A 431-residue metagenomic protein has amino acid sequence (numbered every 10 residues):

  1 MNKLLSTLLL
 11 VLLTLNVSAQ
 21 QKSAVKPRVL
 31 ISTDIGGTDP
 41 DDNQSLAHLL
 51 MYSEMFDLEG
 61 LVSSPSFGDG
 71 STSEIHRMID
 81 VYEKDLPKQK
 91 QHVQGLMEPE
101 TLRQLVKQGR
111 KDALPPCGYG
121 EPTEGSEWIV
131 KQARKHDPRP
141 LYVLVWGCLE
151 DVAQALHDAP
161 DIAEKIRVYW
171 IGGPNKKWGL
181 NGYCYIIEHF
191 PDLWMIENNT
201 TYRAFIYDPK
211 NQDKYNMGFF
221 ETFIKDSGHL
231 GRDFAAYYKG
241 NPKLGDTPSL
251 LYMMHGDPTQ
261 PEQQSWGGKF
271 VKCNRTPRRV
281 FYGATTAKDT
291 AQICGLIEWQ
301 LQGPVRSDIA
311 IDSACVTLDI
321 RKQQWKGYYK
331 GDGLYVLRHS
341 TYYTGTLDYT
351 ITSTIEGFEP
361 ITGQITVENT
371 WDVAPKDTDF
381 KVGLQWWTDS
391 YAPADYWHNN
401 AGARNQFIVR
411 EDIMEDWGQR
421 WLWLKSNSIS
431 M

Functional and structural regions predicted by a protein language model:
M1-Q21: Bacterial Sec-dependent N-terminal signal peptides
Q20-M431: N-terminal acidic, glycine/proline-rich low-complexity segments
